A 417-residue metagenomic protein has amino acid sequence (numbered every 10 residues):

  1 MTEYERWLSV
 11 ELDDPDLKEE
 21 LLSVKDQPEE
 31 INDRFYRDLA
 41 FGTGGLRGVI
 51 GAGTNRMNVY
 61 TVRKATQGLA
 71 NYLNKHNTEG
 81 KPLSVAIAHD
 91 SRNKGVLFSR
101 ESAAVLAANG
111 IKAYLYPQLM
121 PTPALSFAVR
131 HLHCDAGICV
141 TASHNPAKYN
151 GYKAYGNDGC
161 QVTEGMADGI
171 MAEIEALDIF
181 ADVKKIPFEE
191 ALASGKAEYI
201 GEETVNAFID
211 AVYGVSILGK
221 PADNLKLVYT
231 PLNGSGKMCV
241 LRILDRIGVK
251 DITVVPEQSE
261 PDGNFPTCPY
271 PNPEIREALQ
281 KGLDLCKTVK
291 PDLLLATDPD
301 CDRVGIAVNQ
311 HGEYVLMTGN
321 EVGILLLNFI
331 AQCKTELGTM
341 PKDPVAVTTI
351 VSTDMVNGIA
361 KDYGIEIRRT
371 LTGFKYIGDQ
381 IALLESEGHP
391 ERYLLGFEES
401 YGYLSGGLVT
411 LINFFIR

Functional and structural regions predicted by a protein language model:
Y4-S102, A191-L192, A197-L225, S235: An N-terminal, well-structured beta->alpha segment
E30-F35, L39, N150-A278, L285: Gly/Ser/Thr-enriched, mixed-charge loops and adjacent short helices that form phosphate/oxyanion-binding elements
F35-N55, A142-S143, P231-C239, I243 (+3 more regions): Conserved phosphate/anionic-ligand binding catalytic regions in large, soluble enzymes, centered on
A86-Y149, R246-G305: N-terminal small/polar loop signature for handling phosphorylated ligands or for N-terminal nucleophile
F98-L106, Y149-G156, D302-V322, V356: Short Gly/Thr/Asp-enriched flexible loops that form oxyanion-binding sites at enzyme active sites
P117, L177-E203, Q310-F397, G402-S405: Proline/glycine-rich low-complexity loops and linkers
A124-K184, P299, Q310, E399: Active-site phosphate-binding/coordination module
